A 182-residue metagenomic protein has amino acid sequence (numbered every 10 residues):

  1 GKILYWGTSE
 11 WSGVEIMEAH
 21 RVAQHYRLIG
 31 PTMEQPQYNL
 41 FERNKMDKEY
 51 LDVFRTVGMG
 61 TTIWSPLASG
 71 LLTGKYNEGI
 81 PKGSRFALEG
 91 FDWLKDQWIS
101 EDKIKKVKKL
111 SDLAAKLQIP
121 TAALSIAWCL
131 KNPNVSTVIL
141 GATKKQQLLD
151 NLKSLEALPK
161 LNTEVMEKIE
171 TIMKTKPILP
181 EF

Functional and structural regions predicted by a protein language model:
G1-M173, I178-E181: Beta/alpha (TIM)-barrel catalytic core signal, keyed to glycine-rich beta->alpha loops juxtaposed to Asp/Glu that bind
